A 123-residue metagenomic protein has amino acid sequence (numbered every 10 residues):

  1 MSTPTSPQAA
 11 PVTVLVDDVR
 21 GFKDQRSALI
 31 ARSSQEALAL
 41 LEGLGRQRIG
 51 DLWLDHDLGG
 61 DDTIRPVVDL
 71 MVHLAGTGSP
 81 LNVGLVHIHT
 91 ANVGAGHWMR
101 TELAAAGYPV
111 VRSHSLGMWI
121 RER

Functional and structural regions predicted by a protein language model:
M1-R123: Catalytic phosphate/metal-binding cores of nucleic-acid and nucleotide-processing enzymes, i.e., regions that mediate
